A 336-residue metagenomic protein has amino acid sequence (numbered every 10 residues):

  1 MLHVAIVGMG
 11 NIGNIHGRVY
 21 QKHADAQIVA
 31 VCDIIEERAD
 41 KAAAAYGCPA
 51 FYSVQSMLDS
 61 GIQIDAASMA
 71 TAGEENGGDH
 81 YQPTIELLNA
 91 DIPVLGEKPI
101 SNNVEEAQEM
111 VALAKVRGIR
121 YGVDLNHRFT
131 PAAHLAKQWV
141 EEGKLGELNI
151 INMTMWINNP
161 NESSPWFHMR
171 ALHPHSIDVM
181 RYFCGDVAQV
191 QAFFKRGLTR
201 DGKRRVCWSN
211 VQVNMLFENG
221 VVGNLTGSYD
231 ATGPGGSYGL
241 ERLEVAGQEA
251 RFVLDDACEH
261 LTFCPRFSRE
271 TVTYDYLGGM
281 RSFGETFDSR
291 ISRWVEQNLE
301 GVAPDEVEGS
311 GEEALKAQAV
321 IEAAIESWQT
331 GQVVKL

Functional and structural regions predicted by a protein language model:
M1-Y46, V295: N-terminal Rossmann-like dinucleotide-binding module
V7, N11, D65-T71, Q108 (+2 more regions): C-terminal helix-rich "cap/oligomerization" subdomain common to oxidoreductases
C48, A90-I92, R117-I119, V221-V222: A short helix->loop->beta-strand "cap" motif at the edges of active sites that frequently abuts
A50-L113: Beta-loop-alpha module in the N-terminal Rossmann-like domain of NAD(P)-dependent dehydrogenases, especially those
Y52, G96, Y121-V123, L254: Hydrophobic residues in well-ordered beta-strands that form the structural core
I100-S163, S176: A contiguous active-site-proximal alpha/beta segment in oxidoreductase catalytic domains
A171, I177-T262, D288-A303: Contiguous beta-strand/loop segments that form the cofactor/metal-binding neighborhood of enzyme cores
G279-S292, G309: Active-site loop of classical SDR/Rossmann-like NAD(P)-dependent oxidoreductases, centered on the catalytic Tyr-X3-Lys
